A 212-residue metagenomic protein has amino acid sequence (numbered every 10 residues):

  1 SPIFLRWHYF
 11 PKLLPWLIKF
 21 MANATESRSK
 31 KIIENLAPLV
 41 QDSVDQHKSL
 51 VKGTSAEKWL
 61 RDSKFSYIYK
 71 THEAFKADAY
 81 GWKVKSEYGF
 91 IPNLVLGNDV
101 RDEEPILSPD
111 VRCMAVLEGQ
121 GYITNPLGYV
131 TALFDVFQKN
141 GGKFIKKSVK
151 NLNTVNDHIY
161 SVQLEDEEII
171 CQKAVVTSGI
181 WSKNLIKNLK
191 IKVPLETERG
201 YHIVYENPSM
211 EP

Functional and structural regions predicted by a protein language model:
S1-F4: N-terminal glycine-rich dinucleotide-binding loop that anchors FAD/FMN and/or NAD(P) in oxidoreductases
P11-D135: Rossmann-like flavin
L60-D62, I145-K146, L195-E198: A short coil-to-beta-strand element that immediately follows conserved catalytic motifs
I91, K143, K192: Residue-level detector of anion-binding/catalytic polar loops
L94-E104, Y122, K143-Y160: A conserved short coil-to-beta-strand element within the FAD-binding core of flavoproteins
G119, E211-P212: Conserved FAD-binding catalytic core of PHBH/FMO-like flavoproteins
V130-T131, D135-V136, G142-T154, K173 (+1 more regions): Loop-centered beta-sheet repeat module
N153-T154, Y160-E211: Central helical "cap/lid" subdomain
